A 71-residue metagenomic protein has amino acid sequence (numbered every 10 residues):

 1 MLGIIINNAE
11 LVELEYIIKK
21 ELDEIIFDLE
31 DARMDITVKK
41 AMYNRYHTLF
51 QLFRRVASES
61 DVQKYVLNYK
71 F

Functional and structural regions predicted by a protein language model:
M1-D31, Y65: N-terminal acidic leader/helix
D31-K70: Short, charge-rich amphipathic interface segments used for partner binding and complex assembly
